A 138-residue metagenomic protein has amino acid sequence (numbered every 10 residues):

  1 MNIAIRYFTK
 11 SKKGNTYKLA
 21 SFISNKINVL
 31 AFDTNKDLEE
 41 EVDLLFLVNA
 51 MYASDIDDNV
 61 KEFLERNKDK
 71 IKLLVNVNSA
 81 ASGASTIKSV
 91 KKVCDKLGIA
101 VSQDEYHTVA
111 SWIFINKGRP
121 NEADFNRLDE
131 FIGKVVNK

Functional and structural regions predicted by a protein language model:
I3-R6, S11-K13, Y17-L30, T34 (+1 more regions): FMN-binding flavodoxin-like domain, especially the glycine-rich phosphate-binding loop
